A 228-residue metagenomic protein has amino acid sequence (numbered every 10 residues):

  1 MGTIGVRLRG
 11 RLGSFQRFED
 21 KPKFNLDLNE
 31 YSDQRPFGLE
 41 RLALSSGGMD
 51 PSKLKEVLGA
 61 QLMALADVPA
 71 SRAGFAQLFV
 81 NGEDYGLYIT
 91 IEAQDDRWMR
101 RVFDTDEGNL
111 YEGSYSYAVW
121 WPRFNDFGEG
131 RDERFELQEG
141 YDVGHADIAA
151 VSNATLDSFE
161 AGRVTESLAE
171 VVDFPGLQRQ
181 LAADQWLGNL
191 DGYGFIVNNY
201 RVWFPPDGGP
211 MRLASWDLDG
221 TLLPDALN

Functional and structural regions predicted by a protein language model:
M1-Q61, S116: Conserved NTP-binding catalytic cores of kinases and kinase-like/nucleotidyltransferase enzymes across multiple kinase
G2, D20-P22, G38-E40, R72-G74 (+4 more regions): Residues that flank catalytic or metal-binding motifs in active/ligand-binding sites
I4-S14, T90-D96, D219: A short, sequence-level motif marking secondary-structure junctions
K23-D33, L44-G47, A66-S71, E83-L187: Internal "kinase-insert"/substrate-recognition segments embedded within catalytic cores of ATP-dependent enzymes
L26, E170-D225: Active-site acidic catalytic loop and adjacent metal/ATP-binding pocket of ATP-dependent phosphoryl transfer enzymes
E56-A60, R72-F75, R179, I196-Y200: Conserved glycosyltransferase catalytic-site signature
A66-F79, G192-Y193: Short, well-structured beta-strand/strand-turn elements
A118-D132, G209-N228: Acidic/His/Gly-enriched intrinsically disordered linker/tail segments that often contain short helix/coil "MoRF-like"
